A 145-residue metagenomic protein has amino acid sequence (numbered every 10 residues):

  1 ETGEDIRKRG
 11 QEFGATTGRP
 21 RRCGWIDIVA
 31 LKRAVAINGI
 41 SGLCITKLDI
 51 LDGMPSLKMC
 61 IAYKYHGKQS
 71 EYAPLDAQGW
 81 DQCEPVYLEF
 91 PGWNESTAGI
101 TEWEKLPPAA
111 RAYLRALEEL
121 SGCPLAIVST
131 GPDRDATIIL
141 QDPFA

Functional and structural regions predicted by a protein language model:
E1-A145: Non-transmembrane, aqueous-exposed alpha-helical and coiled segments at domain scale
